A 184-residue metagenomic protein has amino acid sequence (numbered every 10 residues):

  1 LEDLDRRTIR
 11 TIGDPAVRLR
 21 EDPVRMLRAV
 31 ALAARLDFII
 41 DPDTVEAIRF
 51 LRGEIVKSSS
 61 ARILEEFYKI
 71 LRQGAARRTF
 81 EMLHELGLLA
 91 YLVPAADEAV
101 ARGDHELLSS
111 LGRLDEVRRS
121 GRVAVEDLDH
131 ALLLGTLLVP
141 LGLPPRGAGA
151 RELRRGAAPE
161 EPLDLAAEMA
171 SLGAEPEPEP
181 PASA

Functional and structural regions predicted by a protein language model:
L1-T44, F50: Acidic, glycine- and histidine-enriched catalytic cores of nucleic acid- and nucleotide-handling enzymes, centered on
I39-E46, I55-V56, E85: Short, compositionally biased low-complexity segments
G53-A184: Conserved, hydrophobic alpha-helical core segments of structured domains
